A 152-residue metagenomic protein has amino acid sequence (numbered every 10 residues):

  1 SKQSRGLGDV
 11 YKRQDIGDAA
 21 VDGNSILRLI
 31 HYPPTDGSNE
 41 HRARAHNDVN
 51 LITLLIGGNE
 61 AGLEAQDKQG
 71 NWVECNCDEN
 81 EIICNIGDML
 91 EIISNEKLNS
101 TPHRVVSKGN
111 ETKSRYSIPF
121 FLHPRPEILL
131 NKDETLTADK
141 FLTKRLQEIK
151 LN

Functional and structural regions predicted by a protein language model:
S1-Y11: Single conserved hydrophobic/aromatic residue that forms the stacking wall/gate of nucleotide- or nucleobase-binding
D9-N152: C-terminal flanking tails of non-heme Fe-dependent oxygenases
